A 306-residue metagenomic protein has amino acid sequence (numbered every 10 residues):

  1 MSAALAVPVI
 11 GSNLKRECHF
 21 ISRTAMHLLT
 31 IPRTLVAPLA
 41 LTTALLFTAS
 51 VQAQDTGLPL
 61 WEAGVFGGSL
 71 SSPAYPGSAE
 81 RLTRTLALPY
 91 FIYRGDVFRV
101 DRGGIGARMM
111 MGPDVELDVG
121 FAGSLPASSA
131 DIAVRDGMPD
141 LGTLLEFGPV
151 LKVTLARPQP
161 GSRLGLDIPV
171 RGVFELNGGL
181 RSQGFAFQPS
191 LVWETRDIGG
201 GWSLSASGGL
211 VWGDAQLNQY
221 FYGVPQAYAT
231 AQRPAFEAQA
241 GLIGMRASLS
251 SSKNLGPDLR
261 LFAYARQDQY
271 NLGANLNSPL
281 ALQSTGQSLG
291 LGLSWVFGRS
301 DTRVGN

Functional and structural regions predicted by a protein language model:
A53-W61, P76-G77, D96-E116, A156-L164 (+4 more regions): Short loop/turn motifs that connect adjacent beta-strands in outer-membrane beta-barrel proteins
W61, R81-A87, P113, L141-F147 (+3 more regions): Residues that define the transmembrane beta-barrel architecture of outer-membrane proteins
W61-V65, A87, F98-V100, V115-V119 (+6 more regions): Transmembrane beta-strands of outer-membrane beta-barrel proteins
G67-S71, P89-Y93, G104-M109, F147-L155 (+5 more regions): Residues on the lipid-exposed face of transmembrane beta-strands in outer-membrane beta-barrel proteins
S69-P73, Y93-G95, F121-A127, L155 (+5 more regions): Transmembrane beta-strands of outer-membrane beta-barrel pores
P76-R81, A130-R135, N177-Q183, L217-P225 (+2 more regions): Outer-membrane beta-barrel translocator domains and adjoining extracellular loop/strand segments of Gram-negative
G178-R260, Q269-N271, N275: Outer-membrane beta-barrel transmembrane domain signature
A247-N306: Predominantly the C-terminal beta-signal and adjacent terminal strand-loop region of outer-membrane beta-barrel
